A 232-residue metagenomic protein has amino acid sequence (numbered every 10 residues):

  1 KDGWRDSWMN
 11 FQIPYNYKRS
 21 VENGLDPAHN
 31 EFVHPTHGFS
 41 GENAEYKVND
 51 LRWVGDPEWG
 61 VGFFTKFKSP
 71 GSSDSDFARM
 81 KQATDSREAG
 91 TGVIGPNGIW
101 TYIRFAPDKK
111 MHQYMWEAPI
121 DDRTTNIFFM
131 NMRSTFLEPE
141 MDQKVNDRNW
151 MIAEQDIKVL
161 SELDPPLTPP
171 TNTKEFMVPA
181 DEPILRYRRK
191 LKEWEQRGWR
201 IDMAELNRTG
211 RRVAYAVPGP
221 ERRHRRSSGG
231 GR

Functional and structural regions predicted by a protein language model:
K1-R232: C-terminal catalytic domain of Rieske-type non-heme iron oxygenases
